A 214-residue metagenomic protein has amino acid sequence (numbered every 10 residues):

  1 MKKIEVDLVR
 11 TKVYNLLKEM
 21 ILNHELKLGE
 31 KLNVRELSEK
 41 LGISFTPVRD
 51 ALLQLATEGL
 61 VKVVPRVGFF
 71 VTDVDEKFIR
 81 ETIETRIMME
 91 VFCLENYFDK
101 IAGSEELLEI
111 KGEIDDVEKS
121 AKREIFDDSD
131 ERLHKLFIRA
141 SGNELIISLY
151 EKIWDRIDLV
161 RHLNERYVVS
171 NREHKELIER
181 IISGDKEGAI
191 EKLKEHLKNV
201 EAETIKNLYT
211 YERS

Functional and structural regions predicted by a protein language model:
M1-N96, Y209-S214: Short linear motifs at protein or domain termini
K3, I190-S214: C-terminal effector-binding regulatory domain of bacterial HTH transcription factors
M20, H24, I153-V160, E203 (+1 more regions): A short secondary-structure junction motif
R49-D50, K100-G103, Y167-N171, N207-S214: Juxtamembrane/interface motifs at transmembrane-helix termini
D75, I83, Y150, R161 (+3 more regions): Short, flexible helix/strand-to-coil boundary loops that buttress conserved ligand/catalytic motifs in alpha/beta
A102-R166, R172-E179, G188-N199: Conserved amphipathic alpha-helical segments that form helical-bundle/coiled-coil interaction surfaces
